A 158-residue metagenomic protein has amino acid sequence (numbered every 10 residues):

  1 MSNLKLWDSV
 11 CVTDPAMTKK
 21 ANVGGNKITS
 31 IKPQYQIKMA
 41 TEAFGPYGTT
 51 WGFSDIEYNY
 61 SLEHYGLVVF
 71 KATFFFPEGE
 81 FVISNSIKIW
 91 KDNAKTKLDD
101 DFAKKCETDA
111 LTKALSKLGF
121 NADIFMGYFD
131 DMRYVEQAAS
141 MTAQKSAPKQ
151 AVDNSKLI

Functional and structural regions predicted by a protein language model:
M1-I37: N-terminal, Lys/Arg- and Ser/Thr-rich interaction peptides
S2-N3, Y134-I158: Interfaces that engage single-stranded nucleic acids at replication/repair/recombination sites
I31-K32, Q36-M141: Positively charged, aromatic-enriched nucleic acid-contacting surfaces
